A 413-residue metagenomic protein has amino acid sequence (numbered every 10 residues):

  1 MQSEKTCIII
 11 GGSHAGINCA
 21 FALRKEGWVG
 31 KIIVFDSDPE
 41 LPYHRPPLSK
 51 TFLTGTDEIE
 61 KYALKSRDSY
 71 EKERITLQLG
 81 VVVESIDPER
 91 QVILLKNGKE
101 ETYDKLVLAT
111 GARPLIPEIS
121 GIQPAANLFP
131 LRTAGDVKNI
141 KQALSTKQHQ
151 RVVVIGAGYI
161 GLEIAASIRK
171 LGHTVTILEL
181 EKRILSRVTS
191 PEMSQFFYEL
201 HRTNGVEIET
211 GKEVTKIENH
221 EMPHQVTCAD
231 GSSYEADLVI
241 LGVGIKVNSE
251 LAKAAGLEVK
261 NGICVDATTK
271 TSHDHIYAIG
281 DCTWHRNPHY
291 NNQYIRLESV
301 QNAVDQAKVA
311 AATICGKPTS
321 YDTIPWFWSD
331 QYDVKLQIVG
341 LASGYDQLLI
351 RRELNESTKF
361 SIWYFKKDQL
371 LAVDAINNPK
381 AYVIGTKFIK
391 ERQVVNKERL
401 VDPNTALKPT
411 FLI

Functional and structural regions predicted by a protein language model:
M1-I10, L64-R151, T227-A229, I240-G242 (+3 more regions): FAD-binding core/adjacent interface of flavoenzyme oxidoreductases
Q2-T6, G12, K25, C282-P379: Mid-to-C-terminal Rossmann-like scaffold of FAD/NAD(P)H-dependent oxidoreductases
Q2-T76, A165-V188, I384: Beta1-alpha1 glycine-rich phosphate/pyrophosphate-binding loop at the start of Rossmann-like nucleotide-binding domains
T6, Y234-E258, V334-I413: C-terminal catalytic lobe of FAD-dependent flavoproteins
S13-G16, G158-G161, A311: Catalytic nucleophile loop
L79-R90, T210-M222: A conserved short coil-to-beta-strand element within the FAD-binding core of flavoproteins
P124-Q148, E221-T227, S232-V309: FAD-site-proximal beta/loop scaffold in flavoenzymes
R151, Y159-K216, L297, T323-W328: Rossmann-like dinucleotide-binding cores of NAD(P)H-dependent redox enzymes
